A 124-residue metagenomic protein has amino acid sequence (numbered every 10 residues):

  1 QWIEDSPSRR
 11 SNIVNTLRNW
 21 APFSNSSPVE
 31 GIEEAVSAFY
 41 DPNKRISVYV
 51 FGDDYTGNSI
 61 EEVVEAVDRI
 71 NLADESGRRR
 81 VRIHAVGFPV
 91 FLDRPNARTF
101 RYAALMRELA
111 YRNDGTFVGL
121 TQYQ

Functional and structural regions predicted by a protein language model:
P7-R10, V29-E33, S37, V63-E65 (+3 more regions): Long, low-complexity, Ser/Thr/Pro- and Asp/Glu-rich intrinsically disordered
S8-I46, G57-N58, G87-L92: Von Willebrand factor
N19-W20, D54-R112, V118-L120: VWA/integrin I-like adhesion module and closely mimicked acidic/polar interface patches used
R45, G115-Q124: Gly/Pro- and small hydrophobic-enriched strand-loop and loop-to-helix capping segments that sit at the rims
